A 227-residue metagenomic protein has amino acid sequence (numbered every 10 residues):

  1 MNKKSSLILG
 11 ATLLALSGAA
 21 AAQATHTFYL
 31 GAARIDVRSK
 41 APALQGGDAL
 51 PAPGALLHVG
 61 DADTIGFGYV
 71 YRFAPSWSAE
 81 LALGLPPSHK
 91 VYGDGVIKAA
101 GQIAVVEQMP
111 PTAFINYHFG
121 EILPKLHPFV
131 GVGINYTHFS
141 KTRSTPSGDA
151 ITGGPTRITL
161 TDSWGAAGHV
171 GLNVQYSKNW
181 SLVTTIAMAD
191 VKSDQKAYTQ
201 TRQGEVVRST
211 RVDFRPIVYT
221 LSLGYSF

Functional and structural regions predicted by a protein language model:
M1-I8: Bacterial N-terminal signal peptides that target proteins for export
S17-A19: N-terminal signal peptide c-region/cleavage motif recognized by signal peptidases
A21-Y69, V218, G224-S226: Short glycine/proline- and aromatic-enriched beta-strand/turn motifs that initiate or cap beta-hairpins
R34-D36, G68-P146, F214-F227: Gram-negative (and chloroplast) outer-membrane scaffold detector with strong preference for beta-barrel transmembrane
K40-D48, V91-A99, S140-I151, Q195-R202: Outer-membrane beta-barrel translocator domains and adjoining extracellular loop/strand segments of Gram-negative
P51-A55, V96-A104, I151-I158, E205-R211: Extracellular loop and loop/strand-boundary signature of outer-membrane beta-barrel proteins
L57-D63, V105-P110, I158-G165, R211-R215: Short sequence motifs at beta-strands and strand-loop junctions characteristic of Gram-negative outer-membrane
Y176-F227: Predominantly the C-terminal beta-signal and adjacent terminal strand-loop region of outer-membrane beta-barrel
